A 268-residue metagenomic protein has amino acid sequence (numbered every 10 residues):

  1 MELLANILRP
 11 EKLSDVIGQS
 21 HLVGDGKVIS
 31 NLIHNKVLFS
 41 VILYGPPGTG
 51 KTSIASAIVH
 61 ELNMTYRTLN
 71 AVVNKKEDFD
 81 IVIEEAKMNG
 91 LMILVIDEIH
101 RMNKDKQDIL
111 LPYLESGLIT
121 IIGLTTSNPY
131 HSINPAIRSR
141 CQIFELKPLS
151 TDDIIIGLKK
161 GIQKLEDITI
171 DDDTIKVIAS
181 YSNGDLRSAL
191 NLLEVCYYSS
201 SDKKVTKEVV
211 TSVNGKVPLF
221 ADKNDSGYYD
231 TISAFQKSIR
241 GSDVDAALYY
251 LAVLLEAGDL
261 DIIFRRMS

Functional and structural regions predicted by a protein language model:
M1-N35: A short, basic N-terminal segment
E2, N31-L69, E84-E85, L111-S116: Walker A/P-loop
V23-K27, M64-I93, K104: Short glycine-rich substrate-engagement loop in P-loop NTPases that contacts/grips substrate
M64, N134-P148: A short helix-turn-beta junction within AAA+ P-loop NTPase domains corresponding to the substrate/partner-engaging
N70-V72, Q142-I155: Conserved AAA+ ATPase "SRH/arginine-finger" region at the nucleotide-binding site
K104-S139: Conserved catalytic/switch belt of AAA+ P-loop NTPases
R140, I156-E166, V195-S199: Conserved AAA+ ATPase "sensor/coupling" helix adjacent to the nucleotide-binding pocket
K176-Y181, R187-S201, V209-G215, S233-K237 (+2 more regions): C-terminal helical "lid" of AAA+/P-loop NTPase domains
